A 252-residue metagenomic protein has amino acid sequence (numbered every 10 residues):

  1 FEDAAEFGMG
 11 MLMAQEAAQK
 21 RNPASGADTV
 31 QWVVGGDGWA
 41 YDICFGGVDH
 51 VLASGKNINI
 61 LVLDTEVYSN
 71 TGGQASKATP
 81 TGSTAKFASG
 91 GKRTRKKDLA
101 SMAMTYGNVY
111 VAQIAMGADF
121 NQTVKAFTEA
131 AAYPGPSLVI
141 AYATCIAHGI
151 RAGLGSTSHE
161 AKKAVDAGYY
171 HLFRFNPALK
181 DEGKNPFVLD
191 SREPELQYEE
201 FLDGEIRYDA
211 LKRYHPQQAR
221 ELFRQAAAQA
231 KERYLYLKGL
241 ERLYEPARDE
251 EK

Functional and structural regions predicted by a protein language model:
F1-W32, M102, Q217-K252: Thiamine diphosphate
E2-D3, A40, A88-R95, I114-Q122 (+5 more regions): Catalytic cores of large soluble enzymes that bind and process phosphate-bearing ligands
Q19-W32, A40-N59, L63-R192: Glycine-rich ThDP/TPP pyrophosphate-binding loop and its adjacent helix/strand module within ThDP-dependent enzymes
A143-K252: Flexible, low-complexity linker and terminal segments
